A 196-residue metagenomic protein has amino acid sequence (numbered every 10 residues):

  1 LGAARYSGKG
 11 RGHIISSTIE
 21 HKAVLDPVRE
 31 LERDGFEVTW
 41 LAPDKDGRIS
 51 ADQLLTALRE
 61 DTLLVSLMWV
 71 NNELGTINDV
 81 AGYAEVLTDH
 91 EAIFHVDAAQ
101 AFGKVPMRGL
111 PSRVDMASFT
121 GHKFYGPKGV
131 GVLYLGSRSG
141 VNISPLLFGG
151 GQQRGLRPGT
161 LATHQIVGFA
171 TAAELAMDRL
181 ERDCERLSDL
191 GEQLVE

Functional and structural regions predicted by a protein language model:
L1-E196: Pyridoxal 5′-phosphate
